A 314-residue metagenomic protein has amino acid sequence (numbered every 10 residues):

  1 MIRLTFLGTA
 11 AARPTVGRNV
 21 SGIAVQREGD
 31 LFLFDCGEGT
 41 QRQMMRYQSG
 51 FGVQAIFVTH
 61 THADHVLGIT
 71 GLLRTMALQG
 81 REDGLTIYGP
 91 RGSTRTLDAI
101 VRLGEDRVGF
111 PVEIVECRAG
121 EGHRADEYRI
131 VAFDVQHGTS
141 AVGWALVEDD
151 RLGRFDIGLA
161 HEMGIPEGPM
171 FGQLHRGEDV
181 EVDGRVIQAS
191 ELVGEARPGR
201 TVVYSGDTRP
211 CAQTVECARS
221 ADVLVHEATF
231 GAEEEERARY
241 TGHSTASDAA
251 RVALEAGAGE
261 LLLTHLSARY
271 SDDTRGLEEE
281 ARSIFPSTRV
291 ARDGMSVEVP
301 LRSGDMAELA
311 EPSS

Functional and structural regions predicted by a protein language model:
M1-S49, W144-L146, G153, G194-S205 (+1 more regions): Conserved beta-strand hairpin/beta-sheet module of binuclear metal-dependent hydrolase folds, prominently
T5, Y88, E113-C117, V131-F133 (+1 more regions): General small-molecule cofactor/ligand-binding pocket signal
A24, R118-L263, S271-I284, P300-S314: Metal-dependent phosphodiesterase/nuclease catalytic metal-binding core
F34-G37, Q54-T61, P90, V203-T208 (+3 more regions): Active-site neighborhood of phospho(di)ester-bond hydrolases with catalytic His/Asp-centered motifs
E38-Y88, E116: Active-site metal-binding motif and surrounding structural segment of the metallo-beta-lactamase
G68-M76, I100, S271-E280: Metal-dependent catalytic neighborhoods of phosphoester/phosphodiester hydrolases
R81-E116, R269: Active-site neighborhood of divalent metal-dependent phosphoester bond hydrolases
P111, L277-G294: Structural recognition of alpha->loop->beta junctions
